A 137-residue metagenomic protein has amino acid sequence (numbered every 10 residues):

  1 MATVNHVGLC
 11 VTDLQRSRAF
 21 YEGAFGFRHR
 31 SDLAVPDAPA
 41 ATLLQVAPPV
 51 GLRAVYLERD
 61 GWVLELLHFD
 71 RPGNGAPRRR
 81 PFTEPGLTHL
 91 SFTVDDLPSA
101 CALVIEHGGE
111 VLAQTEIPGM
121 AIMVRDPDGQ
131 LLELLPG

Functional and structural regions predicted by a protein language model:
A2-H6, P85-H89: Short, solvent-exposed beta-strand edge segments and adjacent coil->beta transition regions
L9, D32, P77, F92 (+1 more regions): Vicinal oxygen chelate
C10-G61, S99, E106: Core segments of cupin and vicinal oxygen chelate
D37-A41, G73-P77, A113: A cross-kingdom feature marking solvent-exposed beta-strand/loop segments within repeated, beta-rich binding/scaffold
P49-R53, G86, G119-M120: A short helix-loop-beta-strand connector motif used in the catalytic cores of GNAT acetyltransferases and, in some
D60-V63, Q130: Short acidic/polar mixed-charge low-complexity motifs
R78, T83: Long, charged/polar, surface-exposed segments that mediate recognition or autoinhibition
